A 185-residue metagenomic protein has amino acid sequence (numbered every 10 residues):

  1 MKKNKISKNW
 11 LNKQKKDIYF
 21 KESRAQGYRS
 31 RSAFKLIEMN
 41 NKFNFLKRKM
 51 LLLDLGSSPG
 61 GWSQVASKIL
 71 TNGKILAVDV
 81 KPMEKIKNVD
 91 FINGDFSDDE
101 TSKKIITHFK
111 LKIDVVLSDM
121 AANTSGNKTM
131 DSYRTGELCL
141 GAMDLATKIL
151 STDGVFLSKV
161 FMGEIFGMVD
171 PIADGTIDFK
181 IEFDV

Functional and structural regions predicted by a protein language model:
M1-R48: Class I SAM-dependent methyltransferase Rossmann-like catalytic core, especially the SAM/SAH-binding loop
K47, L70-T71, L150-S151: Helix-to-beta-strand junctions that scaffold the AdoMet/dcAdoMet cofactor pocket in Class I SAM-dependent enzymes
R48-S58: Conserved class I S-adenosyl-L-methionine
M50, G73, G154: Glycine-centered, small-residue-biased loops immediately flanking beta-strands in adenine/cofactor-binding cores
P59-T71: Conserved SAM-binding loop of SAM-dependent methyltransferases across substrates and taxa, primarily the Class I
V78-S125: S-adenosyl-L-methionine
L111-D153, L157, E164-G167: Mobile active-site "lid"/loop adjacent to the S-adenosyl-L-methionine
M162-V185: Class I S-adenosyl-L-methionine
